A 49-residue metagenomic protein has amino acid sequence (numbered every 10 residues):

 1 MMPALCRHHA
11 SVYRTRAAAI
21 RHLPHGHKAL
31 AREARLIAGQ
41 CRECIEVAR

Functional and structural regions predicted by a protein language model:
M1-M2, E43-R49: Short intrinsically disordered terminal tails
M2-A18, A34: Short amphipathic alpha-helical heptad-repeat segments
A10, A31, A48-R49: Generic hydrophobic segment detector
V12, K28-A29, R42: Charged, low-complexity amphipathic helices and coil/IDR segments
A17, R21, C41-I45: A structural signal for well-ordered alpha-helices, especially hydrophobic packing surfaces of coiled-coils
I20-A31: Charged, low-complexity interaction regions
R35-G39: Generic structural signal for well-ordered, non-transmembrane alpha-helical segments in soluble/cytosolic regions
